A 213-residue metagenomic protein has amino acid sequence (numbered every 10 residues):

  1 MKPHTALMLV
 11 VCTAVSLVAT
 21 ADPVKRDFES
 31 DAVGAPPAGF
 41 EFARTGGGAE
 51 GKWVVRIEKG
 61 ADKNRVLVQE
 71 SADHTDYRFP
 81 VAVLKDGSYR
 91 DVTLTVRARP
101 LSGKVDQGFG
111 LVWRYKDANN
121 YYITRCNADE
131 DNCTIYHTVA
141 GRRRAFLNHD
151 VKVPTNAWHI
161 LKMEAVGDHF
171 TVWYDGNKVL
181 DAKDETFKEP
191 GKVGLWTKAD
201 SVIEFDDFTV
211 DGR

Functional and structural regions predicted by a protein language model:
M8-S16: Bacterial N-terminal signal peptides
P23-D27, F187-R213: Ligand-recognition surfaces built from glycine- and aromatic
F28, L94-V96, A157-V172: Short tryptophan-centered beta-strand motifs in secreted/extracellular beta-sheet-rich domains of glycan-recognition
V33, E70-V139: Secretory/extracellular carbohydrate-interaction modules and structurally similar beta-sandwich "look-alikes"
V33-V68, H74-R78: Extracellular glycan-recognition surfaces and repeat-rich motifs
P80-D86, L147-V153, G194-L195: Beta-strand-rich interaction surfaces with strong enrichment in secreted/lumenal proteins
V139-I160: Short, aromatic/His-centered strand-loop micro-motif at the edge of beta-sheets
D168, W173-G194: Short, solvent-exposed beta-strand-to-loop segments that form ligand-recognition rims of beta-rich domains
